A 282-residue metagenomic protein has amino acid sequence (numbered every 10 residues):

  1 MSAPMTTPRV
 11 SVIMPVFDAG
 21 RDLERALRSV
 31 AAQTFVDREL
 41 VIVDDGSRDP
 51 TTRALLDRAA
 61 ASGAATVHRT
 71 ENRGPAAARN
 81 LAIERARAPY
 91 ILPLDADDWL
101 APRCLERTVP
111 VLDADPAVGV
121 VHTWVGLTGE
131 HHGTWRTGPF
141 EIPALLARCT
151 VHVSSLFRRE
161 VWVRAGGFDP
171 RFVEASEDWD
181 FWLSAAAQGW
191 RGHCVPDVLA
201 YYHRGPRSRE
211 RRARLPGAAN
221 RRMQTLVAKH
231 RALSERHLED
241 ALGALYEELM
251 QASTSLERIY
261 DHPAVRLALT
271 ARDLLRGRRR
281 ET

Functional and structural regions predicted by a protein language model:
R9-D22, A26, Q33, V43: A conserved hydrophobic helix/loop-capping motif in glycosyltransferases and polysaccharide synthases
L27-R69: Acidic donor-binding segment of Leloir-type glycosyltransferases
T70-A86: Glycine-rich, basic loop-to-helix element that forms the pyrophosphate-binding segment of sugar-nucleotide handling
I91: Short aromatic/hydrophobic "clamp" motif used to bind/position activated sugar donors
R103-T134: Conserved donor NDP-sugar-binding/catalytic core segment of glycosyltransferases
R136, I142-P143, F172-E174, W190 (+1 more regions): Nucleotide-sugar-dependent glycosyltransferase catalytic core
E174-F181: Acidic donor-binding loop at a coil-to-helix junction in glycosyltransferase catalytic cores that engages
G217-T282: Boundary detector for helix-to-coil junctions that initiate low-complexity/charged tails
